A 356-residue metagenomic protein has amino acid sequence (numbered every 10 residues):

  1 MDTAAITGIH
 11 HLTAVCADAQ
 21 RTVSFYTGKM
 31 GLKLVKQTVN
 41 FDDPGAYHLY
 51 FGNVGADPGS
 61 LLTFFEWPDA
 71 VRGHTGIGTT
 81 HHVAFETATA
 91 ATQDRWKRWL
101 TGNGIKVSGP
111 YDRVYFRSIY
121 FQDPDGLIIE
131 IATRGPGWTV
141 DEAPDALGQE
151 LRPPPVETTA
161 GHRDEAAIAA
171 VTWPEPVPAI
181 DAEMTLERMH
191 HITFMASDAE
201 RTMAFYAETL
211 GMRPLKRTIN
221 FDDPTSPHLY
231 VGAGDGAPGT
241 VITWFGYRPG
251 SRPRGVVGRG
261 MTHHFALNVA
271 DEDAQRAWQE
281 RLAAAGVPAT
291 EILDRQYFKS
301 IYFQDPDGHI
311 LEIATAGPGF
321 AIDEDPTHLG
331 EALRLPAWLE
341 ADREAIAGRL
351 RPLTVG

Functional and structural regions predicted by a protein language model:
M1-A5, K97-T185, P227-Y230, Q279-G356: Vicinal oxygen chelate
A4, V15-P58, P110, F194-G239 (+1 more regions): Core segments of cupin and vicinal oxygen chelate
T7-A17, D69-W99, R117-L127, R188-S197 (+2 more regions): Vicinal oxygen chelate
G8-I9, E175-F221, S226-H228, D235 (+3 more regions): Surface-exposed interaction/gating patches
V39, D69, P136, I219 (+2 more regions): Residues that form or immediately flank small-molecule/cofactor binding pockets and catalytic motifs
F41-K97, T101, I105-S108, I119-D125 (+5 more regions): Active-site-adjacent scaffolding segments
F65, T80, A146-E150, W244-G246 (+3 more regions): Short intrinsically disordered coil segments
